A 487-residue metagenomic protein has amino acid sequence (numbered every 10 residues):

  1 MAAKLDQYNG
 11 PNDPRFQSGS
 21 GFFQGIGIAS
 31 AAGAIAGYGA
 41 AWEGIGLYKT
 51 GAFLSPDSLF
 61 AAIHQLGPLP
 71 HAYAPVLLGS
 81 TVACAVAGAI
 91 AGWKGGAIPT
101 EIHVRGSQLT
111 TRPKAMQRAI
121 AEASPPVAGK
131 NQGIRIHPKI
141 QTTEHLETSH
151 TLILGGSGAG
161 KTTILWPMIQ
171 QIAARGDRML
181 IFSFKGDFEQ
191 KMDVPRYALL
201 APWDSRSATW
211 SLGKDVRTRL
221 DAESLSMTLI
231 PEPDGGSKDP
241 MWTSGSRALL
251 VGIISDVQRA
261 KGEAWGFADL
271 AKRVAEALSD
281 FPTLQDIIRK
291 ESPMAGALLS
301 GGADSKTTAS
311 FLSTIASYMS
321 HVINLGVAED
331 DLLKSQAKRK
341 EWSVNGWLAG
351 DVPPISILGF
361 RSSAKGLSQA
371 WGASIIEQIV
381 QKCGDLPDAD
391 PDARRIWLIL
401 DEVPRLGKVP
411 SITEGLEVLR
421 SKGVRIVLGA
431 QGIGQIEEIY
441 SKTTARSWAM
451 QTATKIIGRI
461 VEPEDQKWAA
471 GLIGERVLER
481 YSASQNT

Functional and structural regions predicted by a protein language model:
M1-L180, F184, E189-P195, R259-A260 (+6 more regions): Accessory regions of macromolecular translocation/handling assemblies
T81, A89, P233-A248, G252-S255 (+2 more regions): P-loop NTPase motor core of the ASCE superfamily
R105-S107, R112-K114, F182, L358-R361 (+3 more regions): Generic beta-strand/beta-sheet core signal
L146-E147, L154-A159, T163-V424: P-loop NTPase motor domains
R178-F182, Y197-L199, R425-Q431, K455-R459 (+1 more regions): Short hydrophobic alpha-helical runs that function as membrane-insertion/retention elements
K185-F188, D204-R206, S362-A364, G432-I436 (+2 more regions): Conserved nucleotide-binding/hydrolysis micro-motifs of P-loop NTPases
L419-I439: Sensor-1/coupling segment of RecA-like P-loop NTPase cores
